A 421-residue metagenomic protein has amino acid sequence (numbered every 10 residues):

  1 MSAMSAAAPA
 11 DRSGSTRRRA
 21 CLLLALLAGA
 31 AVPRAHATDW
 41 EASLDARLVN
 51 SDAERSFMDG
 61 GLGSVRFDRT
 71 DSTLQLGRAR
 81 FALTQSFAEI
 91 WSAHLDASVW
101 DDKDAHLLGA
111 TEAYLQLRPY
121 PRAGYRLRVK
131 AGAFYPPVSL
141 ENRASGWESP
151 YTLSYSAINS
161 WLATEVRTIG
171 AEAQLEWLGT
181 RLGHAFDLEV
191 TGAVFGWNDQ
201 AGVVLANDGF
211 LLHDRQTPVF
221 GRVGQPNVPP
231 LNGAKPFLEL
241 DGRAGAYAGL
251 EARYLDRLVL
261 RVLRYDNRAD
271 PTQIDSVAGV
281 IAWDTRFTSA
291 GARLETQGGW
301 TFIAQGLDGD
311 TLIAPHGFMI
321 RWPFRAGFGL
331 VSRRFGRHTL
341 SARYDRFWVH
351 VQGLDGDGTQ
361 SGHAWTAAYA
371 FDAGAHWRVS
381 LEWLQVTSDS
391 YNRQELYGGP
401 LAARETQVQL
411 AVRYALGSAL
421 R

Functional and structural regions predicted by a protein language model:
M4-L22: Bacterial N-terminal signal peptides that target proteins for export
S5, A113-L117, V259-R421: Outer-membrane beta-barrel pore domains
C21-A30: Bacterial N-terminal signal peptides
T38-S51, T70-A206, E251-L255, L330-R333 (+4 more regions): Outer membrane beta-barrel
V49-G77, N207, G233-K235, S276: Surface-exposed strand-loop-strand hairpins of Gram-negative outer-membrane beta-barrel proteins
G61-F67, D96, L153-A157, N227-K235 (+4 more regions): Extracytoplasmic loops and strand-loop junctions of Gram-negative outer membrane beta-barrel proteins
T73, V99-L108, A163, L240 (+3 more regions): Solvent-exposed loop/turn segments connecting transmembrane beta-strands in outer-membrane beta-barrel proteins
L107, L117-V129, E165-G329, R334: Signature for the C-terminal beta-barrel architecture of outer-membrane proteins
